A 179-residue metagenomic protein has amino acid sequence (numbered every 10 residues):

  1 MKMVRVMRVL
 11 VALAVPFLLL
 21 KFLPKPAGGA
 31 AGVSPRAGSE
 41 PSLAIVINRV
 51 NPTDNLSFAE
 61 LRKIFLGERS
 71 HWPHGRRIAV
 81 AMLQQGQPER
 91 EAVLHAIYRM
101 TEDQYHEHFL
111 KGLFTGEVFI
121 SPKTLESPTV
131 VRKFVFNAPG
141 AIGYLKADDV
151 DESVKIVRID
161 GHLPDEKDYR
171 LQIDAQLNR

Functional and structural regions predicted by a protein language model:
K2-V11: Bacterial N-terminal signal peptides that target proteins for export
L10-K21: Bacterial N-terminal signal peptides
K21-P35: Signal peptide processing junction and immediate N-terminal pro/mature segment of secreted/exported proteins
A31-R179: Exported/periplasmic ABC-transporter solute-binding proteins
